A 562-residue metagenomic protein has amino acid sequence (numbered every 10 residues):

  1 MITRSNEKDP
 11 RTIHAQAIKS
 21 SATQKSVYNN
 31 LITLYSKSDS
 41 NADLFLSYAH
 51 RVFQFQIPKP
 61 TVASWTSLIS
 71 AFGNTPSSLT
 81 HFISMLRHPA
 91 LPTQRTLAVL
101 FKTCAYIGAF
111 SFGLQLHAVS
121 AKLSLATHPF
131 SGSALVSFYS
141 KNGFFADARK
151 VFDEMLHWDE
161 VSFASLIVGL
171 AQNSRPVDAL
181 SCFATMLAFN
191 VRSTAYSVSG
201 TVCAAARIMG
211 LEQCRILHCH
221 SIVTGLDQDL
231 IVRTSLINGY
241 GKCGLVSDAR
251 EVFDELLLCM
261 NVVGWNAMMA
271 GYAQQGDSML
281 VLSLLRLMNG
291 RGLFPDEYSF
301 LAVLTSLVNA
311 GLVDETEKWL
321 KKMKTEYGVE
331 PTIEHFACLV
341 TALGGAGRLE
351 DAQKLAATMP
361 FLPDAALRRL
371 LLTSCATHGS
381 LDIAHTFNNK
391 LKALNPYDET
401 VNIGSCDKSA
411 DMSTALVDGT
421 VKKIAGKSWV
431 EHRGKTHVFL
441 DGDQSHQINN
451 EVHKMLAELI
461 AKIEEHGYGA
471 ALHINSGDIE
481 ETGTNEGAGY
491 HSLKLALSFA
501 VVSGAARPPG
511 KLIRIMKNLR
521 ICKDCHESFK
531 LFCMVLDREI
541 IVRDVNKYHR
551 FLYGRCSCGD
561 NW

Functional and structural regions predicted by a protein language model:
M1-M155, V168-G169, V177-W562: Terminal (and in a subset, N-terminal) low-complexity or junction segments at the ends of helical repeat RNA-binding
S162: Beta-rich catalytic cores
